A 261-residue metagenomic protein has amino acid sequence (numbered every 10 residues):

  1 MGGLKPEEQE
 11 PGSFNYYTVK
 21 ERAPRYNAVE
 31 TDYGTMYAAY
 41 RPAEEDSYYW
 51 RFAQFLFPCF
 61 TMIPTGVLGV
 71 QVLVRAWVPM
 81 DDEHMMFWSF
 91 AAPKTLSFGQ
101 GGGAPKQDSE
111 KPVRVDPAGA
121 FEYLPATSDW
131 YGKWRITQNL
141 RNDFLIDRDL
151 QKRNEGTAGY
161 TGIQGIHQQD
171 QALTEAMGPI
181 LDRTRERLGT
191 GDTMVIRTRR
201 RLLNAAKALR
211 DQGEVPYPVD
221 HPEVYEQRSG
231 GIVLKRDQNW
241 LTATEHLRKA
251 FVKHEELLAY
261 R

Functional and structural regions predicted by a protein language model:
M1-R261: C-terminal catalytic domain of Rieske-type non-heme iron oxygenases
